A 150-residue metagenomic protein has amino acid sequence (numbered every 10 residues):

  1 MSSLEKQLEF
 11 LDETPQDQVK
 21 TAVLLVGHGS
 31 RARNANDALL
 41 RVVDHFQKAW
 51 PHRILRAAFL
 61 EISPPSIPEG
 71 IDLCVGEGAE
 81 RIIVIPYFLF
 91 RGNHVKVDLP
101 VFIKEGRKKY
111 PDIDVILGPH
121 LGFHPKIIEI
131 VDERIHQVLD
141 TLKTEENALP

Functional and structural regions predicted by a protein language model:
M1-P150: Active-site-proximal alpha-helix that buttresses catalytic centers in soluble enzyme cores
